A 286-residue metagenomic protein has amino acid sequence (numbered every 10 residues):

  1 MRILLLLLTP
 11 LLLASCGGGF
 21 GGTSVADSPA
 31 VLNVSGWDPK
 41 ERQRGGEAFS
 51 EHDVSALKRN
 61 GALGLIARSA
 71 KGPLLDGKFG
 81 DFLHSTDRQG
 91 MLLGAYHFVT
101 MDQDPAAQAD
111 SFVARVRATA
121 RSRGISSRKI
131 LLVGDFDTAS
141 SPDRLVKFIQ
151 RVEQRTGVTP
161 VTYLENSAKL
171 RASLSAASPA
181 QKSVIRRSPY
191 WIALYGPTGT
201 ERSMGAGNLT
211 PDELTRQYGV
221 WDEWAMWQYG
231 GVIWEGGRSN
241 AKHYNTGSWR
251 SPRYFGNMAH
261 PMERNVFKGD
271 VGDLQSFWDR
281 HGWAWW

Functional and structural regions predicted by a protein language model:
M1-I3: Positively charged n-region of N-terminal signal peptides that target proteins for export
L6-P10: Hydrophobic helical h-region of N-terminal Sec-dependent signal peptides in bacterial secretory/periplasmic proteins
L13-S15: C-terminal motif of bacterial Sec signal peptides marking the signal peptidase cleavage site
F20-R44, I185-W286: Functionally critical loop-and-helix segments that line ligand-binding/catalytic clefts of soluble enzyme domains
G22-V158: Substrate-binding cleft of extracellular glycoside hydrolase catalytic domains
G72, M101, S167-A168, W234: Positions that flank functional sites
R128-R216: Catalytic domains of cell-wall/extracellular-matrix polysaccharide-remodeling enzymes, centered on de-N-acetylation
